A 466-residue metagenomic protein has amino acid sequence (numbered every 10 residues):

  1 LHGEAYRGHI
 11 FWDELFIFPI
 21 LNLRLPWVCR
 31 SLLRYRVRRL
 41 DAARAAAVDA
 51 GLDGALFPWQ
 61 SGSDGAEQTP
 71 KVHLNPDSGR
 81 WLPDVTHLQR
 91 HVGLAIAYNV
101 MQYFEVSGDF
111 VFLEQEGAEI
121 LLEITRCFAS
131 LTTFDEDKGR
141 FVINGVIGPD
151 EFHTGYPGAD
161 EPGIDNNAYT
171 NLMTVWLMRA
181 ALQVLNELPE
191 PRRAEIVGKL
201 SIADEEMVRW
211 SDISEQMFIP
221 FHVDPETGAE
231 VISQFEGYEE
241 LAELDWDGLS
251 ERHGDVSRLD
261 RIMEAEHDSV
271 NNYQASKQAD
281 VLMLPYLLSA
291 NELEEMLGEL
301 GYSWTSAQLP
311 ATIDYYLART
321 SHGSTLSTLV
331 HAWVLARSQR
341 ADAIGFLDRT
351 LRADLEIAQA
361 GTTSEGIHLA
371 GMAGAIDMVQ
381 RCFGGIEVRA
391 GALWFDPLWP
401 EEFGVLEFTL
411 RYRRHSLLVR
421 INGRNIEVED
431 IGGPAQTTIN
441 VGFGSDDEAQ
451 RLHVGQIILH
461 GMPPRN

Functional and structural regions predicted by a protein language model:
L1, W27-Y98, F104, V111-Q115 (+4 more regions): Helix-terminus loop motifs that line ligand-binding clefts
L1-H9, G51-P83, R140-N167, I232-L241 (+2 more regions): Carbohydrate-binding/catalytic loop surfaces
R7-D41, Q115, R179, Q183-N186 (+1 more regions): Active-site core of glycosidic bond-cleaving carbohydrate-active enzymes
G8-D13, R24, H87-Y98, E116-E119 (+4 more regions): Aromatic- and histidine-enriched alpha-helix N-cap/loop-to-helix transition segments that scaffold the rims
W12-N22, D84-Y103, E119-S130, L282-Y286 (+2 more regions): Contiguous, well-ordered alpha-helical segments that form the cores/surfaces of helical PPI scaffolds
C127-S201: Acidic/histidine-rich catalytic neighborhood
V146-I147, R193-M207, I232-F235, L393-E401: A glycine-rich phosphate-binding loop feature that marks nucleotide/adenosyl-phosphate handling sites
E294-S321, T325, V330-N466: Non-catalytic C-terminal accessory modules of carbohydrate-active enzymes
